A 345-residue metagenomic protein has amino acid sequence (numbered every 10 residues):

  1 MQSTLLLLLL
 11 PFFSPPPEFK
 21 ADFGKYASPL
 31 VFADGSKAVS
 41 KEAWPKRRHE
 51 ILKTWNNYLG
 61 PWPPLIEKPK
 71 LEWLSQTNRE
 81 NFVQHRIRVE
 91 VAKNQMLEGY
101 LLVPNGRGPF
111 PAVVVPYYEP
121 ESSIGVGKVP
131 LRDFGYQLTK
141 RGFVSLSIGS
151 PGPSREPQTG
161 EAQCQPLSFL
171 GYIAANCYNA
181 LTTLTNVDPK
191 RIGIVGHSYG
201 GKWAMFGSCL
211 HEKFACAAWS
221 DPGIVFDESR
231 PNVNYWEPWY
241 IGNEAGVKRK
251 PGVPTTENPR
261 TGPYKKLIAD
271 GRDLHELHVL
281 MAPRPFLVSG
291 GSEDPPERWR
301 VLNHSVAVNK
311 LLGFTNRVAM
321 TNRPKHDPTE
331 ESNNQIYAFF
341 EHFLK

Functional and structural regions predicted by a protein language model:
S3-P11: Sec-dependent N-terminal signal peptides
F12-W62: N-terminal pre-domain segments of enzymes
H49, G60-R107: N-terminal cap/lid segment of alpha/beta-hydrolase-fold proteins
G108-P109, V113-T183, F226-V233: Cap/lid segment of the alpha/beta-hydrolase catalytic domain
N176-Y240, K266: Primarily recognizes the serine-hydrolase "nucleophile elbow" in alpha/beta-hydrolase and SGNH/GDSL folds
C216-L277, R298-V301, K310-T315: Mobile cap/lid helix-loop segments that gate and shape the active-site cleft of serine hydrolases
A282-P296: Conserved strand-to-loop "acid loop" that flanks and positions the catalytic carboxylate
L302-K345: C-terminal catalytic histidine-bearing segment of alpha/beta-hydrolase fold enzymes
